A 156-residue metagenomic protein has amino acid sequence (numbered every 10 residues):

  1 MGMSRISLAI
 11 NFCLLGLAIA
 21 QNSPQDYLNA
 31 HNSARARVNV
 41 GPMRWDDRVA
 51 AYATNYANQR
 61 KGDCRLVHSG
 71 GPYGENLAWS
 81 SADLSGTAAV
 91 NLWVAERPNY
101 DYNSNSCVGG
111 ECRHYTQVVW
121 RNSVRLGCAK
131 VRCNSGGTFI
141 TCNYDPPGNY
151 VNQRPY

Functional and structural regions predicted by a protein language model:
M1-S4, P155-Y156: A positional/structural detector of protein chain ends, strongest at the extreme C-terminus and weakly at the extreme
M3-A20: Cleavable N-terminal signal peptides of Sec/SRP-targeted secreted and luminal proteins
I19-G74: Short, well-ordered surface patches within globular domains
T54-N58, W79, N91, A95: Generic alpha-helical structural context detector
R65-H68, A78, Y115-V119: A structural signal for short loop-to-beta-strand junctions that line the ligand-binding cleft of periplasmic/secreted
Y73, D83-Y156: Disulfide-stabilized extracellular recognition modules
